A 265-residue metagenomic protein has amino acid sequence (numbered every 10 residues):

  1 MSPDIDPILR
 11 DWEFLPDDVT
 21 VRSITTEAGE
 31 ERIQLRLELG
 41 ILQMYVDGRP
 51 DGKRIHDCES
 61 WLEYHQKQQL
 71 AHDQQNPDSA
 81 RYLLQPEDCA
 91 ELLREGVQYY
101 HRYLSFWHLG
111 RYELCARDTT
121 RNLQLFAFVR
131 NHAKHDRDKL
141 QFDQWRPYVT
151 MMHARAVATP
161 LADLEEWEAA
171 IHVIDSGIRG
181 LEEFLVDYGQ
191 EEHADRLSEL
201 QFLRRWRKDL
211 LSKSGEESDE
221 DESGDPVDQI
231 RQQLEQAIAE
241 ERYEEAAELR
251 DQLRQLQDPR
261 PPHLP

Functional and structural regions predicted by a protein language model:
M1-V129: N-terminal alpha-helical interaction modules that lie
L9-D18, T25, E30-R36, I41-M44 (+5 more regions): N-terminal cationic and glycine-rich segments that engage phosphates or anionic surfaces
R81-G96, D138-T150, K213-P226: TPR-adjacent "capping" and linker segments in tetratricopeptide-repeat scaffold/adaptor proteins
L84, N131-P147, V186-E199, P265: Acidic, Ser/Thr-rich low-complexity linear motifs
L92, Y99-Y100, D118, P147 (+2 more regions): TPR repeat positional signature
R102-F106, G110, M151, A156-L161 (+2 more regions): Conserved small-residue packing positions in alpha-helical repeats and bundles
W107, Y112, D118-N122, F126 (+5 more regions): Inward-facing hydrophobic residues that define packing positions of alpha-helical scaffold repeats
A127-F128, K134, E182-E183, I238 (+1 more regions): Helix-capping and short linker residues that terminate individual alpha-solenoid repeat units
